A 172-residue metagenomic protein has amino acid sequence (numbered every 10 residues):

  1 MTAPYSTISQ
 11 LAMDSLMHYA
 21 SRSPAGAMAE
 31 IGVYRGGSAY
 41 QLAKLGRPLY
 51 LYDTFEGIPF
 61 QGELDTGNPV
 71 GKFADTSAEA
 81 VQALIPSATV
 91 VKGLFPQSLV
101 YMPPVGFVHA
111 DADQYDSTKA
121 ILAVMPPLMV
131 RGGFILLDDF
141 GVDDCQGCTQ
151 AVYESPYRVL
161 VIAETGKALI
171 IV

Functional and structural regions predicted by a protein language model:
T2-A3, S21-V172: S-adenosylmethionine/decaboxylated-SAM
T2-D14: Conserved SAM-binding loop and adjacent beta-strand
D14-R22: Active-site-flanking structural segment that lines cofactor/substrate pockets
